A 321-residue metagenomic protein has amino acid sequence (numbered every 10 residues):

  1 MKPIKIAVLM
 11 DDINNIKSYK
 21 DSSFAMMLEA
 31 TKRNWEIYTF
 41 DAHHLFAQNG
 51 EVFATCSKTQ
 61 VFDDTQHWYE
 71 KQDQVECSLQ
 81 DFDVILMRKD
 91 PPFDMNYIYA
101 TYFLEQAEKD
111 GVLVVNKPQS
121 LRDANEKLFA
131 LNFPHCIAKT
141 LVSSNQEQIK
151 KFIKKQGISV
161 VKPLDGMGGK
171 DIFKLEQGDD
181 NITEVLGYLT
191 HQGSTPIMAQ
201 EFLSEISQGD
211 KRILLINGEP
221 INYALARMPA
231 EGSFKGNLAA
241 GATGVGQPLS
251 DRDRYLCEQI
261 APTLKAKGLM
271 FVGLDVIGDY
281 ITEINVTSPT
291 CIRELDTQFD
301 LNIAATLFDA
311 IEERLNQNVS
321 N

Functional and structural regions predicted by a protein language model:
P3, N14-I16, K20-V142: Conserved N-proximal alpha/beta basic substrate-recognition cap immediately N-terminal to, or forming the N-lobe
I4, M10, I16-Y19, P248-N321: ATP-dependent carboxylate activation and anion-phosphoryl transfer catalytic cores that bind Mg-ATP to form
V8, L86-M87, Q200: Redox-cofactor binding/interface segments in oxidoreductases and associated redox assembly factors
M10-Y19, W35, F46, V52 (+4 more regions): Charge-biased, low-complexity intrinsically disordered regions
T31, E108, I153-K154, K265: Anion (oxyanion) recognition and catalysis
Y38, V114-V115, V160, M198-Q200: Structural detector of well-ordered beta-strand residues that form the stable sheet scaffold of enzyme domains
H135-G157: Rossmann-like NAD(P)H-binding beta-loop-alpha module
E147, K154-G157, G168-L256: Phosphate-binding site of ATP-dependent enzymes
